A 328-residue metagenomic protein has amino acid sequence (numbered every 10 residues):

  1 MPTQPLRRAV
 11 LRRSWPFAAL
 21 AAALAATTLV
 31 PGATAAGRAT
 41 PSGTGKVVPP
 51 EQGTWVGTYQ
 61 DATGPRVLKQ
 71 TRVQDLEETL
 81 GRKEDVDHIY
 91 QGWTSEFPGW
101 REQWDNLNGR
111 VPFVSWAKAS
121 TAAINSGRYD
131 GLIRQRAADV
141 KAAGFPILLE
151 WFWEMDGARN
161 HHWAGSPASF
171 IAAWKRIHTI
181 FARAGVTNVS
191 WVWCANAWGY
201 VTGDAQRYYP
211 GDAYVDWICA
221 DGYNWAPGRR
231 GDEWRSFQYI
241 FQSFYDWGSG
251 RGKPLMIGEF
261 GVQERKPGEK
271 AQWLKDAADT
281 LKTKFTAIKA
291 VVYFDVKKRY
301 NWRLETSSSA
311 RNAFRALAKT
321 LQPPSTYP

Functional and structural regions predicted by a protein language model:
M1-R38: Secretory targeting and sorting signals
A39-W55: N-terminal low-complexity, Pro/Thr/Ser-rich intrinsically disordered segments that act as propeptides or flexible
V56-P146, E269, W273-I288, F294-N301 (+1 more regions): N-terminal carbohydrate-binding/catalytic regions of secreted carbohydrate-active enzymes
G57-D61, H178-G203, G252-R265, A290-V296: Aromatic-lined carbohydrate-recognition surfaces of secreted/lumenal glycan-active proteins
D87, L149, D216-I218, E259 (+1 more regions): Conserved, mostly hydrophobic/aromatic
H88-Y90, A117-G127, H161-P167, R230-W234 (+1 more regions): The substrate-binding groove and active-site-proximal loops of carbohydrate-active enzymes, especially glycoside
G99-V111, S115-A117, A220-R265: Glycoside hydrolase catalytic-domain groove-lining segments
G131-I147, F152-W217, D221-I240, G268-E269 (+1 more regions): Active-site cleft segment of glycoside hydrolase catalytic domains centered on the general acid/base Glu
